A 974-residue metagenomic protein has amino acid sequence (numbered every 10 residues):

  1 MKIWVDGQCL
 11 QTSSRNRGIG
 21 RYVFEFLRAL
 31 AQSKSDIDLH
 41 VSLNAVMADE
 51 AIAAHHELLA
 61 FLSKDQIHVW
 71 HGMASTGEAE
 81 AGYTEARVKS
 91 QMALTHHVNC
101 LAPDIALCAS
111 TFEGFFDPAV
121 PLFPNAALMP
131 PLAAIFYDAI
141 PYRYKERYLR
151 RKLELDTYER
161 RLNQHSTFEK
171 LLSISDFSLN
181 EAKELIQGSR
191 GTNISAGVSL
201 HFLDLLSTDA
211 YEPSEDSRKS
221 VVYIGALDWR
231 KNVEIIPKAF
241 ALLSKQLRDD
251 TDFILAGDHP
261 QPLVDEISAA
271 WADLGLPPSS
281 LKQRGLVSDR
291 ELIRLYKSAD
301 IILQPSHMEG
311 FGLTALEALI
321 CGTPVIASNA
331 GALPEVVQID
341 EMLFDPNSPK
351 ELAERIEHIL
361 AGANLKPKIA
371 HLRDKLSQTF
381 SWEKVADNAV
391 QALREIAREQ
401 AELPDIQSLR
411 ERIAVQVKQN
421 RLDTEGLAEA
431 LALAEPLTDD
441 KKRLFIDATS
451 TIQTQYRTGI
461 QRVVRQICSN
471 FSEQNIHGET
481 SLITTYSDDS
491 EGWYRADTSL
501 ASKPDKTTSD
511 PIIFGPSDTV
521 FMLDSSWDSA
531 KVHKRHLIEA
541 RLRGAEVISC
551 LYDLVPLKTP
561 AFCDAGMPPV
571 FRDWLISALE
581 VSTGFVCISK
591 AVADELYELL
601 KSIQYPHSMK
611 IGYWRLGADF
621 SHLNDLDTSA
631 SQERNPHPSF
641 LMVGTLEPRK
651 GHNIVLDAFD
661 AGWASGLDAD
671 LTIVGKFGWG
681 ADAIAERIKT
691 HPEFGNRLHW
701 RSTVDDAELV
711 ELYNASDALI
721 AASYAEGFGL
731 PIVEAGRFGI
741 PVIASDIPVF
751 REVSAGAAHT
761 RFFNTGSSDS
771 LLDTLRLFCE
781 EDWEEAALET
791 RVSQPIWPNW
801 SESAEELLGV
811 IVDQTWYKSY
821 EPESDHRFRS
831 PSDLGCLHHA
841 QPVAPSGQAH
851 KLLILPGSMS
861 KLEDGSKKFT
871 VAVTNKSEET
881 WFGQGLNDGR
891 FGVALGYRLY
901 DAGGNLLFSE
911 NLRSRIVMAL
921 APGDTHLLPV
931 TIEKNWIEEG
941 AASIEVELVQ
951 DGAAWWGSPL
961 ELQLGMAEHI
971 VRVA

Functional and structural regions predicted by a protein language model:
M1-D833: Carbohydrate transferase catalytic cores enriched for Leloir-type hexosyltransferases
F828-L862, K876: Low-complexity, acidic Ser/Thr/Pro/Gly-rich terminal tails and inter-domain linkers that flank the onset of structured
D864-T880: Short beta-strand elements of extracellular/lumenal beta-sandwich folds
T874-E879, G885, W936, G952: Short, acidic/polar linear motifs in exposed loop/turn regions
Q884-A894: Short coil-to-beta strand junction motifs in C2/discoidin
G892-A894, R898-I916: Short beta-strand and strand-turn-strand segments in soluble, beta-rich domains
L907-I937: Intrinsically disordered, low-complexity Pro/Gly/Ser/Thr-rich segments with frequent PxxP/GP/PP motifs and embedded
W936-V971: Terminal connector regions
